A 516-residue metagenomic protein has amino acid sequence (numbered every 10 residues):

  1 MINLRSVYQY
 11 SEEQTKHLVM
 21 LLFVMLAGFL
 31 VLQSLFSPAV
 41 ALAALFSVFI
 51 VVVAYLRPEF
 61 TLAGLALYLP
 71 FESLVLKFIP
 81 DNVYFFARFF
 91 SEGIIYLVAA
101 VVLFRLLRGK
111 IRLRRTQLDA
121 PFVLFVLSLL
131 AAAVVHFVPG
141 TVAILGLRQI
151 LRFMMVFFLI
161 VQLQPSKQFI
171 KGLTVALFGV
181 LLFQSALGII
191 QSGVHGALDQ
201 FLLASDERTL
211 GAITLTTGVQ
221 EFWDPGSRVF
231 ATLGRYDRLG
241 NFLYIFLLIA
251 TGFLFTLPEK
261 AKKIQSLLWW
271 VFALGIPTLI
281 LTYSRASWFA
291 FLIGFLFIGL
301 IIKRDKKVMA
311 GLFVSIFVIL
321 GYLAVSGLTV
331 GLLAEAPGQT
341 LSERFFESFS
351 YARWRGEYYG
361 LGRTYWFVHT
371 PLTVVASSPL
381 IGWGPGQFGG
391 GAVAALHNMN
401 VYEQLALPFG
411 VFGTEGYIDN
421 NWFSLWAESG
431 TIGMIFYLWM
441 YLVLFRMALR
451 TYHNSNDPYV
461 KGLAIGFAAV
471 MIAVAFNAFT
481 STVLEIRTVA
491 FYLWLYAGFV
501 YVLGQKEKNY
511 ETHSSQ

Functional and structural regions predicted by a protein language model:
I2, L22-L26, S47, V123-V134 (+5 more regions): Alpha-helical transmembrane segments of multi-pass inner-membrane proteins
A27, L292-L296, K307, G311 (+2 more regions): Transmembrane alpha-helices of multi-pass inner-membrane enzymes
V52-M154, V474: N-terminal hydrophobic segments of proteins, predominantly signal-anchor/transmembrane helices of inner/organellar
L67-F78, L281-Y283, N420-S429, Y459-Y501: Membrane helix-loop boundary segments at the extracytoplasmic
L74-N82, L215-L233, Y365, L405-F423: Juxtamembrane membrane-water interface segments that cap and precede transmembrane helices
F183-A186, Q191-L198, T282, G299-R355 (+3 more regions): A membrane-periplasm/extracellular boundary helix in multi-pass inner-membrane enzymes that assemble envelope glycans
L254, E259, L296, L300 (+1 more regions): Hydrophobic transmembrane alpha-helices and their immediate junctions
S350-L372, A376-S429, T451-H453: Long extracytoplasmic/lumenal interhelical loops at the membrane interface of multi-pass membrane proteins
